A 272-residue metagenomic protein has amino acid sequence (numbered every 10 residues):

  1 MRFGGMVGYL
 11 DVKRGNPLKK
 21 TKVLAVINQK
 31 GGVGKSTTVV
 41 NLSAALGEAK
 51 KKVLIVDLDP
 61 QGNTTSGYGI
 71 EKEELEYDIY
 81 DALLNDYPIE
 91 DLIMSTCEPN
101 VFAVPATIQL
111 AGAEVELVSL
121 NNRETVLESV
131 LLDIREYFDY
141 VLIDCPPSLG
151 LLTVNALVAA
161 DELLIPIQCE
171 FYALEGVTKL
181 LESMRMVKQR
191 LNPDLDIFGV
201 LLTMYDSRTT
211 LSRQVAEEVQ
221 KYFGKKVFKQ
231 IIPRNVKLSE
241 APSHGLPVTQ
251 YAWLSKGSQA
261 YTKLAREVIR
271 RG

Functional and structural regions predicted by a protein language model:
M1-G272: P-loop NTP-binding core
